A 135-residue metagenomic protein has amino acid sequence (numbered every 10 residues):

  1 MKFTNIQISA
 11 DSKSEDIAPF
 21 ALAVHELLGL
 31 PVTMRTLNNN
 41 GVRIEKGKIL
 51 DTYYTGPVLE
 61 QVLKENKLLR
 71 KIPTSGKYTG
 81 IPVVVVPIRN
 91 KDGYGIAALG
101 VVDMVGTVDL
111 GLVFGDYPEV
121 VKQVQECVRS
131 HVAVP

Functional and structural regions predicted by a protein language model:
M1-L22, V102-P135: Juxtadomain coupling helices with adjacent low-complexity linkers
T4-Y78: Structured interaction and signal-relay segments at domain junctions
G41, E45, G80-V83, F114 (+1 more regions): Short, surface-exposed, charged/polar-biased interaction segments
P57, Q61-G115: Sensory/regulatory domains in signal-transduction proteins
